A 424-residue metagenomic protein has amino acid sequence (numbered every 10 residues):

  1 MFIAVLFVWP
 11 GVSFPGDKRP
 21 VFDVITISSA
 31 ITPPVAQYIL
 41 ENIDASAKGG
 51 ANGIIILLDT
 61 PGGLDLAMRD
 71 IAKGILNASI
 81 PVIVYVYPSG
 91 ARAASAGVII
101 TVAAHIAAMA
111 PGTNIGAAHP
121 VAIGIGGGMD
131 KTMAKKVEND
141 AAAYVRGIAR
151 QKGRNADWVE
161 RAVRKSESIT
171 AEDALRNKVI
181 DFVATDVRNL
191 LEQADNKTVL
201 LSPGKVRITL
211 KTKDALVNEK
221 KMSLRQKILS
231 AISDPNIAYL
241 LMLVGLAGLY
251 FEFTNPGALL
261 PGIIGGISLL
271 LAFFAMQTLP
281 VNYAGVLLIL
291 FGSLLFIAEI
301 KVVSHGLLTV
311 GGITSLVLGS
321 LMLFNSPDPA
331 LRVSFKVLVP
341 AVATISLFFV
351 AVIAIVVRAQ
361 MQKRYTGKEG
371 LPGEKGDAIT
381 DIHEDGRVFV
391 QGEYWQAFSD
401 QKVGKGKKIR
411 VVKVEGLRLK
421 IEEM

Functional and structural regions predicted by a protein language model:
M1-P10: Bacterial N-terminal signal peptides
G11-R225, L229: Soluble extramembrane regions of membrane proteins in the secretory/endomembrane system
A30, K368-M424: Terminal membrane-proximal soluble interaction domains of membrane-associated proteins
I31, M133-V137, R150, V163 (+7 more regions): Catalytic cores of large soluble enzymes that bind and process phosphate-bearing ligands
S46-G49, A78, I148-Q151, K165 (+5 more regions): Conserved, well-folded catalytic cores of nucleic-acid-processing and energy-transducing macromolecular machines
N177, F182-L287: Non-cytosolic juxtamembrane linkers/loops that tether extracellular or periplasmic domains to nearby transmembrane
A275-L371: Hydrophobic, low-charge alpha-helical segments
